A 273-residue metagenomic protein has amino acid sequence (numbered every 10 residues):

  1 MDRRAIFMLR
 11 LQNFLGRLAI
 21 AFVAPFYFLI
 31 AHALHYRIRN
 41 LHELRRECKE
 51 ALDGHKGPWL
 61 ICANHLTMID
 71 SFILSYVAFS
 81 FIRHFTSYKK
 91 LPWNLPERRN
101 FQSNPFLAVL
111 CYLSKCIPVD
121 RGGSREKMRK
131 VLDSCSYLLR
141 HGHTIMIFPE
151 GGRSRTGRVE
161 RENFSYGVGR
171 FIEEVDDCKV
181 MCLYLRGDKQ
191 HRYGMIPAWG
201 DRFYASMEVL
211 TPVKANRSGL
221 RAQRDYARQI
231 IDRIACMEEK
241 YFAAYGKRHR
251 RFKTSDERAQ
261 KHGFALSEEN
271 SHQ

Functional and structural regions predicted by a protein language model:
M1-P92, S103-P105, Y112-K115, K261 (+1 more regions): Membrane-anchoring hydrophobic helices of lipid-metabolizing enzymes
L41, N100, S124-R129, R161-E162: A conditional alpha-helix N-cap/helix-loop micro-motif detector
G57-A63, G142-P149, C178: Generic beta-sheet signal
H65-T67, E150-R153: Short glycine-rich anion-binding loops that position phosphate/pyrophosphate groups of nucleotides and phosphorylated
K89-F101, D120-G122: A short, structured active-site edge motif that brings together acidic residues
F106-A108, H143-T144, R155-R221: A cross-family acyltransferase "interaction/gating" segment
C116-E126, R155-V159: Surface-exposed cleft-lining segments at the edges of enzyme active sites
F203-S206, L210-F242, G246: A conserved mid-domain beta-alpha-beta active-site/ligand-binding segment of alpha/beta enzyme cores
